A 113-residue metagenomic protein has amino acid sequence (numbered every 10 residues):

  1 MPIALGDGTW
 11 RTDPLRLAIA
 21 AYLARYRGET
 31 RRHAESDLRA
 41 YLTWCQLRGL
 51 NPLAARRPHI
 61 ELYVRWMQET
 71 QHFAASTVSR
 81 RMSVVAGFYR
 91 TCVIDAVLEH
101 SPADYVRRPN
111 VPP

Functional and structural regions predicted by a protein language model:
M1-A4, F88: N-terminal helical hairpins
L5-I19: Short alpha-helical hairpin
I19-R32, R39-P113: N-terminal core-binding DNA-recognition domain of tyrosine recombinases/integrases
